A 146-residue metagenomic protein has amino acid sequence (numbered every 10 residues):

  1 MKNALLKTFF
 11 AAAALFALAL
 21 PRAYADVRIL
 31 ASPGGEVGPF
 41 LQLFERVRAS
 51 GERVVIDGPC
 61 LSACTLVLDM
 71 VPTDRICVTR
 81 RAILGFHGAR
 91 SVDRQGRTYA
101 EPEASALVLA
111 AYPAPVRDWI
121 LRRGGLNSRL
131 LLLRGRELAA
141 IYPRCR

Functional and structural regions predicted by a protein language model:
M1-F10: Bacterial N-terminal signal peptides that target proteins for export
A4, A19, P59, F86-A89 (+1 more regions): Aromatic-enriched hydrophobic runs in primary sequence
T8, L61-A63, S91-D93, A140 (+1 more regions): A broad, structure-centric signal for solvent-exposed, well-ordered loop/edge residues that line or flank functional
F10-A17: Bacterial N-terminal signal peptides
L20-A25: Sec/Tat signal peptide C-region and signal peptidase I cleavage site
D26-A82, G88-R94: Cleft-lining beta-strand/loop regions that shape enzyme active-site pockets
R28, G38, Q42-V55, R94-R146: Charged, glycine-interspersed solvent-exposed loop segments at helix/strand-loop junctions that cap or gate access
